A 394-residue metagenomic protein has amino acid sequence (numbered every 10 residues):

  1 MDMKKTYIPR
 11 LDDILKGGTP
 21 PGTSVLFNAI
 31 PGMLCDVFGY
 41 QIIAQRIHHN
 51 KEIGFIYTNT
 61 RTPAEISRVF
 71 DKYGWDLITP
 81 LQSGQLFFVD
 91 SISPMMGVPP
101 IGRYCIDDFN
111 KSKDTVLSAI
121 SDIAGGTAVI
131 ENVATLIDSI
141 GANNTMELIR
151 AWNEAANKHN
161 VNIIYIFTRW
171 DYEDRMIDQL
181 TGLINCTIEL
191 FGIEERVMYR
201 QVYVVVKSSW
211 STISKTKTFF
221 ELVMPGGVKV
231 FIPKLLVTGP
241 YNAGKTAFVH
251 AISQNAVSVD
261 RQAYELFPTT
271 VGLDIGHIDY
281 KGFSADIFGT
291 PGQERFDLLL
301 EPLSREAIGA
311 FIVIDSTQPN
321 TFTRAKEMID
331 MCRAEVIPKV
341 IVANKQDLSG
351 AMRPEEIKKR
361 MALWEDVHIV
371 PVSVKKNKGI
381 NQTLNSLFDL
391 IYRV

Functional and structural regions predicted by a protein language model:
K5, P9-I56, A243-T246: Glycine-rich P-loop/Walker A and Walker A-like loops and their local beta1-loop-alpha1 context in P-loop NTPases
G32-P100, A251-Q254, S258, A263 (+1 more regions): Conserved P-loop
P94-N153, R295, E306, N320-F322: Phosphate-binding/switch loop-helix module in NTP-utilizing enzymes
G227-L266, I278-K281, A285-D286: Conserved G1/Walker A P-loop phosphate-binding module
K281-D297: Switch II (G3) loop of P-loop NTPases
R295-Q318, D330-R333: Inter-motif core of Ras-like GTPase G domains
S316-E365: Conserved C-terminal guanine-recognition region of P-loop GTPase G domains, centered on the G4
S349-V394: Canonical P-loop GTPase G-domain recognition
